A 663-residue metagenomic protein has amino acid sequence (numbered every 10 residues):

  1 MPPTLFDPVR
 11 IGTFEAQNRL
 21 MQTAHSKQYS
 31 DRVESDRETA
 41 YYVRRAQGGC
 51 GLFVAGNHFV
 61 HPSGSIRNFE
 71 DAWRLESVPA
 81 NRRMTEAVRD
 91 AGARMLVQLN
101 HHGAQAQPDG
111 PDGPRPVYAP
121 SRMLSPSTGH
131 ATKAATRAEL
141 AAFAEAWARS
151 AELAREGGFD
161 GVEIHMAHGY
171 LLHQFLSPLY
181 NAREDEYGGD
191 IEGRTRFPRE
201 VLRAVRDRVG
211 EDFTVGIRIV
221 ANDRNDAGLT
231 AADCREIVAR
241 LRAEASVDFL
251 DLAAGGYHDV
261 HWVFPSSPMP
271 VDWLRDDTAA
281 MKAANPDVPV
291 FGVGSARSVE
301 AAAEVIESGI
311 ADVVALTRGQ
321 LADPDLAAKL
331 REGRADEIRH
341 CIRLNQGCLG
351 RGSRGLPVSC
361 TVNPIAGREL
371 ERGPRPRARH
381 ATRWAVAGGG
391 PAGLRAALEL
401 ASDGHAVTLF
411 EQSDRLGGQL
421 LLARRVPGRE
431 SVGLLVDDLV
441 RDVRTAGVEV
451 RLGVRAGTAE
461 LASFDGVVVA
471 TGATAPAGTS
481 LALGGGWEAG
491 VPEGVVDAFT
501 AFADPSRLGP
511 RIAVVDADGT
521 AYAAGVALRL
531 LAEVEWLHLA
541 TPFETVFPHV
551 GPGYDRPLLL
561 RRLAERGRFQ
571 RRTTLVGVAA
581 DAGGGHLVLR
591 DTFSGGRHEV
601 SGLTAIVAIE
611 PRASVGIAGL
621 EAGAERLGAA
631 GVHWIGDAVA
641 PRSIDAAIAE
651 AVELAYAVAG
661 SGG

Functional and structural regions predicted by a protein language model:
M1-A387, P391, A396-S402, A406-V407 (+3 more regions): Flavin-dependent oxidoreductase catalytic cores
Y41, V201, I237, D277 (+4 more regions): Hydrophobic alpha-helical segments typical of transmembrane helices and their membrane-interface/capping positions
G51, D160, D248, D312 (+3 more regions): Conserved acidic residues
A93, D212-F213, V288, H405 (+7 more regions): A structural micro-motif
L250, M281, V305, T317 (+7 more regions): Hydrophobic, well-ordered secondary-structure elements that form the walls of internal hydrophobic environments
A378-Q412, L416, L452-A459, S463 (+4 more regions): Rossmann-like dinucleotide/flavin-binding elements
A406-A446, T520-L575: Rossmann-like dinucleotide-binding cores of NAD(P)H-dependent redox enzymes
L452-A462, R571-H586: A conserved short coil-to-beta-strand element within the FAD-binding core of flavoproteins
